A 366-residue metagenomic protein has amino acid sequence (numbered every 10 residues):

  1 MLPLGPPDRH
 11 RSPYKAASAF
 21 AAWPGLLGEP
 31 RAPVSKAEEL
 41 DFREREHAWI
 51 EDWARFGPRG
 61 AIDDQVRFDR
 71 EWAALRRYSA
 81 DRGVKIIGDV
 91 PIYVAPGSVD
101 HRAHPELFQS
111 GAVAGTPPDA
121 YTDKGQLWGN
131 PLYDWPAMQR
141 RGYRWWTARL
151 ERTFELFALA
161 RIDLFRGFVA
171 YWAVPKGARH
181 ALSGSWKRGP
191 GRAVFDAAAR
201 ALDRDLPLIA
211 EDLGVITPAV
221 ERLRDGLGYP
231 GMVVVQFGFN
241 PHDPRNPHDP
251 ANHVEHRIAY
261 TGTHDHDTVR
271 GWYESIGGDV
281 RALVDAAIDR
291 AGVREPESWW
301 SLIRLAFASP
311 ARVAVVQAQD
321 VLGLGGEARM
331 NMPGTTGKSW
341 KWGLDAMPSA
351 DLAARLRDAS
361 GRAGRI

Functional and structural regions predicted by a protein language model:
M1-H104: Acidic/aromatic-lined carbohydrate-recognition and catalytic surfaces of CAZymes acting on diverse glycans
L2, R76-Y78, R82-P91, F157-D163 (+4 more regions): Beta-sheet entry/capping signal
L2-H10, V90-P96, D163-F168, D212-G214 (+1 more regions): Short, solvent-exposed turn/loop segments enriched in Gly/Ser/Thr/Pro and often Arg
P13-V34, A54-I62, R102-A137, Y171-A197: Aromatic- and acidic-residue-enriched carbohydrate-binding clefts of CAZyme catalytic domains
Q65-Y143, E151-F154: Conserved mid-sequence domains
R67-Y78, R141-Y229: Active-site neighborhood of glycoside hydrolase catalytic domains
D205, D212-G326: Conserved alpha/beta catalytic core and glycan-binding cleft of carbohydrate-active enzymes
L322-I366: Structured C-terminal cap/extension of enzyme domains
